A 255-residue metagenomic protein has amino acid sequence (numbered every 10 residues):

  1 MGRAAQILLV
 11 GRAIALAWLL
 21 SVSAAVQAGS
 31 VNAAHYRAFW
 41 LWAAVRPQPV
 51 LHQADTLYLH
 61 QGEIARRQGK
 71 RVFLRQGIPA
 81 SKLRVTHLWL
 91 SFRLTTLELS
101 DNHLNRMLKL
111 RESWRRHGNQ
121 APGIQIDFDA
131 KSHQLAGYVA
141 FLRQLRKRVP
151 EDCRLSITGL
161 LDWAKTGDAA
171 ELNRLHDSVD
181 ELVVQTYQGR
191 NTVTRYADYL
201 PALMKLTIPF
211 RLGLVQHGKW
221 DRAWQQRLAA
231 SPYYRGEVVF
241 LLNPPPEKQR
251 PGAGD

Functional and structural regions predicted by a protein language model:
M1-L8: N-terminal secretory signal peptides that target proteins for export/translocation
G2, A24-D255: Secreted glycan hydrolases and related glycan-binding modules that recognize and/or cleave
G11-V22: Bacterial N-terminal signal peptides
